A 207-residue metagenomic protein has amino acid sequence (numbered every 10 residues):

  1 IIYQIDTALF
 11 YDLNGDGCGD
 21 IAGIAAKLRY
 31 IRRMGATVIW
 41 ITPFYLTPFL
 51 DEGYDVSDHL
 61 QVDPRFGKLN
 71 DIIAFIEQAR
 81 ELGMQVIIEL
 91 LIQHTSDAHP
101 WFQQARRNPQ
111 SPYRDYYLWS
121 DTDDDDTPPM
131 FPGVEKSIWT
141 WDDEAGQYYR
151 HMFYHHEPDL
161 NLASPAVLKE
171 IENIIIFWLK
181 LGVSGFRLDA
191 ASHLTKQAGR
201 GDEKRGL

Functional and structural regions predicted by a protein language model:
I1-L207: Active-site and adjacent substrate-binding regions of carbohydrate-active enzymes
